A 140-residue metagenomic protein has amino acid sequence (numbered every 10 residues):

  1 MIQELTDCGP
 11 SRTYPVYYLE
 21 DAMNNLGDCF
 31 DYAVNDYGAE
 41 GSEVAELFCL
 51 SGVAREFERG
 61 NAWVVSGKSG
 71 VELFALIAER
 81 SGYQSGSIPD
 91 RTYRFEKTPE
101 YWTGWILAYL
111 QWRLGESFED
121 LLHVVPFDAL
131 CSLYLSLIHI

Functional and structural regions predicted by a protein language model:
I2-C8, A62-F95, P99: Long, compositionally biased
I2-E4, T13, E46: Short hydrophobic/aromatic-rich motifs at helix boundaries and adjacent loops
G9-T13, N24-N25, G86: General secondary-structure edge motif
P10-Y18, R91-T92: A ubiquitous short alpha-helical element
V16-L76: N-terminal interaction modules that seed assembly of large macromolecular complexes
G82-D128: Amphipathic protein-protein interaction modules
I138-I140: Conserved small/polar residues in nucleotide/adenosyl-binding loops
